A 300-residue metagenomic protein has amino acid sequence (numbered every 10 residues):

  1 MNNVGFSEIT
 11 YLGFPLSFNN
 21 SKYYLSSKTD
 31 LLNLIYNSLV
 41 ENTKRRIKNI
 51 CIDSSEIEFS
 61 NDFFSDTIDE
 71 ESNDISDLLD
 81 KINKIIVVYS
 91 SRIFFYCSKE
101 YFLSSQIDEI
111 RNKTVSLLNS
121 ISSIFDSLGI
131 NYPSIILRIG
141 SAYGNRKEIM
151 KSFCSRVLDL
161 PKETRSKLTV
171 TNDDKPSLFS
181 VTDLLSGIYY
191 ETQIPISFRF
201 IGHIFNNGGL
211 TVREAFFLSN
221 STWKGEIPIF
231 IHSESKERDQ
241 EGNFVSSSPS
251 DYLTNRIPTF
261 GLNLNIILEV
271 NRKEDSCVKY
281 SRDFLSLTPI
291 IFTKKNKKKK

Functional and structural regions predicted by a protein language model:
M1-S134, N145, D159, E163-V170 (+3 more regions): Alpha/beta catalytic barrel-like cores
C97-Y101, I139-S141, F200: Short, histidine-centered active-site or binding-site loop motifs used for metal coordination, general acid-base
R138, T169-T171, P195-I201, F230-H232: Short, conserved beta-strand edge motifs with alternating hydrophobic and charged residues
S141-R156: Loop-centered beta-sheet repeat module
P176, I201-N207: Short acidic, Gly/Ser-rich segments with clustered Asp/Glu that frequently serve as metal-coordination loops in enzyme
